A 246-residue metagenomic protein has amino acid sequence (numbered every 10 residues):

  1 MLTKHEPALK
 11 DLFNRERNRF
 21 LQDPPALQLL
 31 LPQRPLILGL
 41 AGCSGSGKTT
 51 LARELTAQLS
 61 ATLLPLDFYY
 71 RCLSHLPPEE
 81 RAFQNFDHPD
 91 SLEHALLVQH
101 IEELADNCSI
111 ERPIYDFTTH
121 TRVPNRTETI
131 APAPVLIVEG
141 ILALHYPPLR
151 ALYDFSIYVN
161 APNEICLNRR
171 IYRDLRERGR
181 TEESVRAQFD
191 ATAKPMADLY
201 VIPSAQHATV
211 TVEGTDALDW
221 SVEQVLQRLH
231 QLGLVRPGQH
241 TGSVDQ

Functional and structural regions predicted by a protein language model:
L2-L30, A131-P132, Y172-L175, K194-Q246: NTP-dependent small-molecule kinase module
L38-G39: Short hydrophobic/aromatic beta-strand immediately N-terminal to the Walker A/P-loop
S44: The conserved Walker
K48: Conserved lysine of the Walker
L51, L55: Hydrophobic positions on the alpha1 helix immediately C-terminal to the Walker A/P-loop
A57-P65: Post-Walker A helix-loop "phosphate-sensing" segment adjacent to the P-loop in P-loop NTPases
T62-L63, R71, H75-T119: Conserved nucleotide-sensing/catalytic segment adjacent to the nucleotide-binding pocket in NTP-handling enzymes
V123-R176: ATP-dependent NMP and nucleoside kinases share a basic, alpha-helical "lid"
